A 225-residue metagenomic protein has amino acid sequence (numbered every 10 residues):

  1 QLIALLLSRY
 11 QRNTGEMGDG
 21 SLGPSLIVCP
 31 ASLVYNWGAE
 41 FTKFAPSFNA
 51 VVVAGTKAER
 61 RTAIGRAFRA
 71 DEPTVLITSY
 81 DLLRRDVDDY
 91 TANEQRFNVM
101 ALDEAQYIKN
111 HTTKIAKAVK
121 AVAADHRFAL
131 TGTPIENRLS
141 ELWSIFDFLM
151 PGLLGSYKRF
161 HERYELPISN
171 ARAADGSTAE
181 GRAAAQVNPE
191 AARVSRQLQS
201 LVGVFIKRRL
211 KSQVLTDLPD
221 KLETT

Functional and structural regions predicted by a protein language model:
Q1-R172, R196-L222: ASCE P-loop NTPase motor core, strongest for the SF2 helicase catalytic module
S177, R182-V187, K211-T225: Inter-lobe connector of SF1/SF2 helicase motors
A183-Q186, V194, L198: Short, local alpha-helical segments
A191: Conserved, non-catalytic sequence blocks in retroelement Pol enzymes and Pol-derived host proteins
